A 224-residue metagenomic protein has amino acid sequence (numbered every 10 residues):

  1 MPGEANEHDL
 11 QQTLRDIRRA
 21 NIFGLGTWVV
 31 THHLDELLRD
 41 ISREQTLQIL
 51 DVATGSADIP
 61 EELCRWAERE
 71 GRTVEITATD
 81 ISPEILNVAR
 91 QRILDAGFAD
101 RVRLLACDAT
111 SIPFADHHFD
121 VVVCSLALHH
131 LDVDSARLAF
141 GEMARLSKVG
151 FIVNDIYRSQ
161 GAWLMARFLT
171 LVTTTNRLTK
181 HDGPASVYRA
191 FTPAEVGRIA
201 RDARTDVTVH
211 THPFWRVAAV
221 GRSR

Functional and structural regions predicted by a protein language model:
E7-H33, L37: Class I SAM-dependent methyltransferase Rossmann-like catalytic core, especially the SAM/SAH-binding loop
Q48-V52, S56-S111: Class I SAM-dependent methyltransferase SAM/SAH-binding core
V123: A conserved beta-strand element that flanks and buttresses the S-adenosyl-L-methionine
A127: Hydrophobic adenine-recognition pocket in adenosine-nucleotide-binding enzymes
L131-E142: A short, conserved alpha-helix within the catalytic core of class I
S147-I156: Conserved beta-strand signature within the Rossmann-like core of class I S-adenosyl-L-methionine
I156-R204, V209: C-terminal alpha-helical "lid/dimerization" subdomain adjacent to the S-adenosyl-L-methionine
T205-R224: Core SAM-dependent methyltransferase catalytic element
